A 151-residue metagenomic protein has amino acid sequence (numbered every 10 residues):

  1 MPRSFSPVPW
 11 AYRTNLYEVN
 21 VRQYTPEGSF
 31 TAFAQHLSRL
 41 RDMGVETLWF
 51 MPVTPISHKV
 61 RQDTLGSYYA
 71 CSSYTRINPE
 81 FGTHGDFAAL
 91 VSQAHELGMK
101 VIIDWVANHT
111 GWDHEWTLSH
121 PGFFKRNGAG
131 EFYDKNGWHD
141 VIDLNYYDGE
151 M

Functional and structural regions predicted by a protein language model:
P2-N15, R22-T31, Q35-E46, P52-M151: Substrate-binding/active-site clefts of carbohydrate-active enzymes
